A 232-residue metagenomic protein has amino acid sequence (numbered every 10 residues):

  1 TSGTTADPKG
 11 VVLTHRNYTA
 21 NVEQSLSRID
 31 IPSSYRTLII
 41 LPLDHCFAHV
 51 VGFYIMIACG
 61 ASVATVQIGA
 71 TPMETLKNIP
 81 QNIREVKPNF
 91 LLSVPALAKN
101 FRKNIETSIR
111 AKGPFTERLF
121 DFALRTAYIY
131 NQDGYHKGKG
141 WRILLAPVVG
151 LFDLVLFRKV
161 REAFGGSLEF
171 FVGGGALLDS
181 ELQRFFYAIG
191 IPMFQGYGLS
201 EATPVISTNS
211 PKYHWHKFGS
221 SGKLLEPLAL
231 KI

Functional and structural regions predicted by a protein language model:
T1-T4, T37, P42, L91 (+3 more regions): Conserved S/T- and glycine-rich ATP-binding loop of Class I adenylate-forming
S2-V22: Conserved AMP-binding A3 loop
T5-D7, S34-R36, E162-E169: Short, surface-exposed connector motifs at secondary-structure boundaries
G10, N21-S25, N100-I105, L182-R184 (+1 more regions): Adenylate-forming
V12, L92, L224: Short aromatic/basic micro-patch
R16, A96, A176-L177: Alpha-helix/helix-capping structural signal
T19-R36, L43-A146, G150-F157: Conserved AMP-binding/adenylation subdomain of ANL enzymes
Y128, L145-I232: Conserved AMP-binding/adenylate-forming
